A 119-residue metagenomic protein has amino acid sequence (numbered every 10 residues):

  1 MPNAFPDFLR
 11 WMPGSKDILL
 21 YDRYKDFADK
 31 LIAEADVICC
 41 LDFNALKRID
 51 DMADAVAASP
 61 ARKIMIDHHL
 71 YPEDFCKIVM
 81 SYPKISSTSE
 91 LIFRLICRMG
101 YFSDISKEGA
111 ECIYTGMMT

Functional and structural regions predicted by a protein language model:
M1-T119: Replace "Mg2+/Mn2+-dependent" with "divalent metal-dependent
